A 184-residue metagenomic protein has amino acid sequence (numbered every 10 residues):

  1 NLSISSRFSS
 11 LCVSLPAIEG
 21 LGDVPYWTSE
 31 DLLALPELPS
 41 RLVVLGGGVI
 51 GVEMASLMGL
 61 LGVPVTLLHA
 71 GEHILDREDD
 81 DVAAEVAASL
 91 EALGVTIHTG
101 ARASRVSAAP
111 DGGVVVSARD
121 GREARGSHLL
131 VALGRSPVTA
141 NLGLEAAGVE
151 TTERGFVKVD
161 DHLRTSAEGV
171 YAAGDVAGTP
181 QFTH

Functional and structural regions predicted by a protein language model:
N1-L11: N-terminal low-complexity segments that are often proline-rich with Ser/Thr-Pro
R7, H128-V131, V170-Y171, D175: AMP-binding/adenylate-forming core of the ANL superfamily
L11-P64, L68, L93, E145-A147 (+1 more regions): Glycine-rich dinucleotide-binding loop and its adjacent helix/turn
V13, I50, G71-I74, V176-T179: A short, flexible beta-alpha/helix-coil linker loop
T28, L61-D161: A Rossmann-like FAD-binding core segment of flavoenzymes
L35, L75-E78, Q181-F182: Secondary-structure boundary/capping motif
D81-E85, A173-H184: A conserved FAD-binding loop/helix module that cradles the flavin
R135, E168-G169: Active-site PLP attachment segment
